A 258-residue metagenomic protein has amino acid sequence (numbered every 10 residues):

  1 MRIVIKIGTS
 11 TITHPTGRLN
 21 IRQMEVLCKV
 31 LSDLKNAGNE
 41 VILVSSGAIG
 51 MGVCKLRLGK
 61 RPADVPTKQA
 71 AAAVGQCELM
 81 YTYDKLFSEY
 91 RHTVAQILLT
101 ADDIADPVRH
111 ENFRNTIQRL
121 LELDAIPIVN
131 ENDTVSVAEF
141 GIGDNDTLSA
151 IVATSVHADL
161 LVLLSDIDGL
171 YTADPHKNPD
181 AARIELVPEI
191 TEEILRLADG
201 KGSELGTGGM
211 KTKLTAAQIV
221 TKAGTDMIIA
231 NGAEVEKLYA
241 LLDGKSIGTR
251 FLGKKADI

Functional and structural regions predicted by a protein language model:
M1-T93, I97-I258: C-terminal catalytic "cap/lid" subdomain
